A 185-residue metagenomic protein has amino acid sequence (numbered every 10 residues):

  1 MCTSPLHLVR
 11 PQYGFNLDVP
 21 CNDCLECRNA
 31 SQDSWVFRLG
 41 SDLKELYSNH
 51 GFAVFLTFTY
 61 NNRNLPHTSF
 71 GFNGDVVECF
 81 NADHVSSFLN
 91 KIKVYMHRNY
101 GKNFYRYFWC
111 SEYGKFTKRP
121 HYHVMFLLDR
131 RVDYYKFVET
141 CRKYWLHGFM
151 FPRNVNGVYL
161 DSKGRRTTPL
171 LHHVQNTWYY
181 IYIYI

Functional and structural regions predicted by a protein language model:
M1-K44: DNA replication initiation on ssDNA origins
Y13-G14, T59, N73-D75, G157 (+1 more regions): Intrinsic-disorder/low-complexity loop/linker signature
P20-D23, F52-V54, T177: A generic secondary-structure signal marking the coil-to-beta-strand transition
N22, D83-S86, Y179: A structural signal for well-ordered alpha-helical segments within the folded catalytic domains of diverse enzymes
L25, S31-S34, Y60, F151-Y159: Short, charged, low-hydrophobicity "junction" segments
L25, T57, F108-C110, P169-H172 (+1 more regions): Residues in well-ordered beta-strands of folded domains
A30-T117: Signature for HUH/AEP ssDNA processing cores
K115-P120, F126-I185: Conserved His + Asp/Glu catalytic blocks
